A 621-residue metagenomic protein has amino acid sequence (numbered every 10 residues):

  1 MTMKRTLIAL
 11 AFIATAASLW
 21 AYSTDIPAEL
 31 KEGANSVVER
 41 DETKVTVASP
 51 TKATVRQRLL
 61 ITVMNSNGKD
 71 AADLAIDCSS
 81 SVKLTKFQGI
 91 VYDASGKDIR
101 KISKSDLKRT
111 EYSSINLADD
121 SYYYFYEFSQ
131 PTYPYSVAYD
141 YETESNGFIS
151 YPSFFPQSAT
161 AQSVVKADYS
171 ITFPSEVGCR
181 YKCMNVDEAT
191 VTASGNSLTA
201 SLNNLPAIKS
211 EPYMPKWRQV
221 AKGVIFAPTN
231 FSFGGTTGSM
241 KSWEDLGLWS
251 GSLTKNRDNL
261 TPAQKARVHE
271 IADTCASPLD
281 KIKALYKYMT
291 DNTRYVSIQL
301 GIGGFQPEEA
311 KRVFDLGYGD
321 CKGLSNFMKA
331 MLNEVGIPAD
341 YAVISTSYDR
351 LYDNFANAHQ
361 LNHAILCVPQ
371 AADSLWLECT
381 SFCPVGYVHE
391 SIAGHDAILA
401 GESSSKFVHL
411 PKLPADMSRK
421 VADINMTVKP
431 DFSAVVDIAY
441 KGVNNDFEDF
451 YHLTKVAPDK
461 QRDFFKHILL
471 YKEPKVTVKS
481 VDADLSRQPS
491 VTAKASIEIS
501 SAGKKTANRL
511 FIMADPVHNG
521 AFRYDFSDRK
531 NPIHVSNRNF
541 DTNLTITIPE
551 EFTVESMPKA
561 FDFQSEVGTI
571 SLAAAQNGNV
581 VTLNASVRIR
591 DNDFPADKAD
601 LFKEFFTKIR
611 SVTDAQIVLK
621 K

Functional and structural regions predicted by a protein language model:
M1-D25: Bacterial Sec-dependent N-terminal signal peptides
Y22-K621: A sensor for short, sequence-defined functional sites
